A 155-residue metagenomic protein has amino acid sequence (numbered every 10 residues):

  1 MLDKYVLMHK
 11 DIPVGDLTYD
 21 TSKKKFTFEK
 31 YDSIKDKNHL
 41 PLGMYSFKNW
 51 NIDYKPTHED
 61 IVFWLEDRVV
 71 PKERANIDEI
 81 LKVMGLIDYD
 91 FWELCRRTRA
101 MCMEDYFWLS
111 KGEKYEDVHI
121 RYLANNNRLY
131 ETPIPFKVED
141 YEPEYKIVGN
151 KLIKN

Functional and structural regions predicted by a protein language model:
M1-N155: Phosphate/dinucleotide-binding and metal-coordinating scaffold of catalytic cores in nucleotide-dependent enzymes
